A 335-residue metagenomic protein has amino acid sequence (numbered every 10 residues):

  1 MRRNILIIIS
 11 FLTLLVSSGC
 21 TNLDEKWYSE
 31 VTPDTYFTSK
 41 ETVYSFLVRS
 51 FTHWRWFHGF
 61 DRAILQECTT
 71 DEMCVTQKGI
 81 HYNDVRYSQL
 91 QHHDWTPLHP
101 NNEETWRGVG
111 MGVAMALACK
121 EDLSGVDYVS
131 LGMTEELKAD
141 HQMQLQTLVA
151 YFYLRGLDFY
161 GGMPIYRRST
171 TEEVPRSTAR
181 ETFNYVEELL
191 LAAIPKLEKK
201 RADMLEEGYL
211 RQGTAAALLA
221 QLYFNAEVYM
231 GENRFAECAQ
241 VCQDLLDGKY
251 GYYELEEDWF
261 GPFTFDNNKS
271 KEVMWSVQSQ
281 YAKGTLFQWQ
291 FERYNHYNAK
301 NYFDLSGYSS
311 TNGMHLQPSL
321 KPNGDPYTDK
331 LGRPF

Functional and structural regions predicted by a protein language model:
M1-N4: Positively charged n-region of N-terminal signal peptides that target proteins for export
S10-L14: Hydrophobic helical h-region of N-terminal Sec-dependent signal peptides in bacterial secretory/periplasmic proteins
S17-G19: C-terminal motif of bacterial Sec signal peptides marking the signal peptidase cleavage site
T21-N83, L191-I194, Y209-F335: An aromatic- and glycine-enriched ligand-binding surface/loop that stacks and positions planar moieties
E41-F57, I80-Y160, E173-N184, L190-M204: Conserved, well-structured interaction surfaces
L157-D158, P164, R201, N225-G231: Short coil/turn linking the two alpha-helices of tandem helical-hairpin repeats
R167-T170: Outer-membrane beta-barrel translocator domains and adjoining extracellular loop/strand segments of Gram-negative
E172-E173, Y229: Short strand->helix junction
